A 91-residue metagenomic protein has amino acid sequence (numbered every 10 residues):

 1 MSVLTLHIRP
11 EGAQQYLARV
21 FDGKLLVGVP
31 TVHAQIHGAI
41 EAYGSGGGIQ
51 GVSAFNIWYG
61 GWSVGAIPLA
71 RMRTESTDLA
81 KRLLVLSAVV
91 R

Functional and structural regions predicted by a protein language model:
S2-G28: Short aromatic-glycine-(Arg/Gly/Cys) micro-motifs in beta-strand/loop hairpins
L25-P30, S63-G65: Surface-exposed loop/edge segments in extracytoplasmic proteins
L25-V27, I36-G38, M72-T77: A short local loop/turn or secondary-structure capping micro-motif enriched for an aromatic residue
T31-A54: A short, charged, amphipathic alpha-helix used as a generic interaction element across diverse proteins
I49-R91: Short, mixed-charge low-complexity intrinsically disordered segments
